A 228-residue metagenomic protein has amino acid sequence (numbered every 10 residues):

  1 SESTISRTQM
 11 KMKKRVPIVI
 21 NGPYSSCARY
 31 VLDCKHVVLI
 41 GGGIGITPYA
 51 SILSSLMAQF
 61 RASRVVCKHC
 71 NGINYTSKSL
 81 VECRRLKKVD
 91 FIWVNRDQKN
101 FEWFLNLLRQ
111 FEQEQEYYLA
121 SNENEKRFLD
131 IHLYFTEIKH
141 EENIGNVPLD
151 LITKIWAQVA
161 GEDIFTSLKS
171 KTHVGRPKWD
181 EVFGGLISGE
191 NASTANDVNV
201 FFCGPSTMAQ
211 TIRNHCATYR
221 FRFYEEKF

Functional and structural regions predicted by a protein language model:
S1-Y30, G72-F228: Reductase modules of NAD(P)H-dependent flavoproteins
A28-C34, S63: Helix-loop boundary elements of multi-pass alpha-helical membrane proteins
K35-G42: Beta1/beta-strand and adjacent pyrophosphate-binding region of the FAD-binding site in flavoprotein oxidoreductases
V38, A50-L53, M57, L108 (+1 more regions): Generic hydrophobic alpha-helical scaffold/packing signal
G42-K68, L80-I92: Classical protein tyrosine phosphatase
